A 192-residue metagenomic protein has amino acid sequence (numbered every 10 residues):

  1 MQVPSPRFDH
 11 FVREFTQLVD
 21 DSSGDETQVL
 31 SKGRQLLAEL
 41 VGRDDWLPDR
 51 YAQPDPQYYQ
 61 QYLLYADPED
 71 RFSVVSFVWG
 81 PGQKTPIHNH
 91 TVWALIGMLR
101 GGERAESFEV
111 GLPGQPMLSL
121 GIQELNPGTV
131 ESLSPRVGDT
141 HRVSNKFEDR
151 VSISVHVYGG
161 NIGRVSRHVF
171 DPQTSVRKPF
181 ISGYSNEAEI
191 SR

Functional and structural regions predicted by a protein language model:
M1-R43: N-terminal leader/capping segments at the start of a protein or of a new domain
P54-P81, V130: A short glycine-rich, His/Asp/Glu-containing loop-to-beta-strand
V75-N89, P135-G138: Conserved short histidine dyad/triad with adjacent acidic residue
H90-F108: Glycine- and acidic-residue-biased ligand/ion/polar-headgroup-sensing regions
L95-G97, D149-R164: A short hydrophobic beta-strand segment most commonly corresponding to one strand of the jelly-roll/cupin
V110-T140, P179-G183: Short acidic-glycine-tyrosine-enriched beta hairpin
R136-V155: Ligand-binding loop in jelly-roll beta-barrel domains
Q173-R192: Long hydrophobic alpha-helical segments typical of transmembrane helices together with their membrane-interfacial
